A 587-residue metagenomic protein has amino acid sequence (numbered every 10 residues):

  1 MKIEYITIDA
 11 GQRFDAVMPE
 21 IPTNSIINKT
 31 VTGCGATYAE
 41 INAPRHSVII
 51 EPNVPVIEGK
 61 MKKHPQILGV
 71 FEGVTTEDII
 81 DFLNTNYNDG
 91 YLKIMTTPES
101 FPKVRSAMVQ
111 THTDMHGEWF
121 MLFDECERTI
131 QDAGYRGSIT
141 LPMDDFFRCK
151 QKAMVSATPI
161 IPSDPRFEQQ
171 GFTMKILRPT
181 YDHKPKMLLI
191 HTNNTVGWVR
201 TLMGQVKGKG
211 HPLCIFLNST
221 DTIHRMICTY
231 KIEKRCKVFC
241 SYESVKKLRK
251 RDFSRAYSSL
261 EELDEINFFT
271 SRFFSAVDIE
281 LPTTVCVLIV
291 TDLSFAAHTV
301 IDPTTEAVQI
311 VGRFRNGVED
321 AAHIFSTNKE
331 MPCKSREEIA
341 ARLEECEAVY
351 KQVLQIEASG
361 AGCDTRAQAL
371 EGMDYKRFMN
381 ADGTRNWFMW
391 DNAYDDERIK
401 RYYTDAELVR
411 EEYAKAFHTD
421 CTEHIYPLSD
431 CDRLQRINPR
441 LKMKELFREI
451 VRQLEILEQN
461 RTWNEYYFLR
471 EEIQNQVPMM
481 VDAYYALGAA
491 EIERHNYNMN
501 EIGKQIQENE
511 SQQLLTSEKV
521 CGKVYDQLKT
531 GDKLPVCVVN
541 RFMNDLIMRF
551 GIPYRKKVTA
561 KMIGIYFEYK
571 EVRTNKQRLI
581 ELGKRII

Functional and structural regions predicted by a protein language model:
T32, A36-T75, P98-S100, I160-S163 (+1 more regions): Conserved Walker A/P-loop ATP-binding site and its immediately adjacent core in helicase/helicase-like ATPase domains
T32-N42, P55-E58, F82, E99-M115 (+5 more regions): SF2 helicase motor core recognition
A43, R342-I587: The feature captures the C-terminal accessory region of ATP-dependent helicases and related nucleic-acid translocases
H46-K60, M95-T97, V199-Y230: Conserved strand-helix element at the start of the C-terminal RecA-like helicase core
Q66-V109, K250-Y257: Inter-Walker segment of RecA-like/P-loop motor cores
P98-F101, V109-F147, A153: SF2 helicase catalytic motif II
T158-Q205: Interdomain hinge/linker at the junction between the two RecA-like core domains of SF2 helicases
S294-D320: Conserved SF2 helicase motif VI
